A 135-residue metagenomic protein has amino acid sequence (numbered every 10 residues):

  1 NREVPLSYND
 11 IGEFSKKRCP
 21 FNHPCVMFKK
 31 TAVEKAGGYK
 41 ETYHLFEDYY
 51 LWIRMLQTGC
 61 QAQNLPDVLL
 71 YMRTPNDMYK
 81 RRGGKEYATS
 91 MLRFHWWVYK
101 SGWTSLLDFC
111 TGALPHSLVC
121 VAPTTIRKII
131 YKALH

Functional and structural regions predicted by a protein language model:
N1-K85: Conserved nucleotide-sugar donor-binding catalytic segment
Y50, Q57, A62-H135: C-terminal subregions of glycosyltransferases and related glycan-biosynthesis enzymes
